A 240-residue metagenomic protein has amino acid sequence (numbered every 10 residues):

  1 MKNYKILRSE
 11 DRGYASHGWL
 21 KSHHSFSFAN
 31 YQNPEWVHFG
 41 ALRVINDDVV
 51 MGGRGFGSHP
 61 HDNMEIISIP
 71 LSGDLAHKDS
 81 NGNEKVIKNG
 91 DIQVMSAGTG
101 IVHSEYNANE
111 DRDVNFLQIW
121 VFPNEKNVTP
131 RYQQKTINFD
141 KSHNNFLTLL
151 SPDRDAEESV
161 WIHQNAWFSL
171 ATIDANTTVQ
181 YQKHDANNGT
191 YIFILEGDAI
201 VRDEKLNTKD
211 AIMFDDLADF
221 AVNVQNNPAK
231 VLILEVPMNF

Functional and structural regions predicted by a protein language model:
M1-F240: Jelly-roll (double-stranded beta-helix
